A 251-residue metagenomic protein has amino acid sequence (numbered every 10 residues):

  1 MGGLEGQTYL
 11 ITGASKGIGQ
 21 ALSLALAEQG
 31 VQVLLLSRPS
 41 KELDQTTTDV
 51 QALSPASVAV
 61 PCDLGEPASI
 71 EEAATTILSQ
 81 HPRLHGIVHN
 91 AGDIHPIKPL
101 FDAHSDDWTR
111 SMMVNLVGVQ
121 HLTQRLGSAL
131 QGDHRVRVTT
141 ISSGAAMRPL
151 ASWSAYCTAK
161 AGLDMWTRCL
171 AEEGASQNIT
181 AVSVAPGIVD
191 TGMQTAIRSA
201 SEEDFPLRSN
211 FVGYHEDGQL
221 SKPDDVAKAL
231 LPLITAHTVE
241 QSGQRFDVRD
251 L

Functional and structural regions predicted by a protein language model:
T8, S15-K16: Conserved glycine-rich cofactor-binding loop
Q29-Q45: Conserved glycine-rich Rossmann-like NAD(P)H-binding loop of the short-chain dehydrogenase/reductase
E71, I94-T109, S152-A155: Conserved mid-core segment of classical short-chain dehydrogenase/reductases
F101-Q120, T139, L163: Catalytic Tyr-X3-Lys loop
T123, A159: Active-site helix of classical SDR
S143: Residue(s) in the substrate-gating loop at a strand-loop-helix junction that position the organic substrate next
R148, C169-I179: Active-site-adjacent segment of SDR/Rossmann-fold oxidoreductases
I179, S183-P186, T191, E202-L251: C-terminal helical subdomain
